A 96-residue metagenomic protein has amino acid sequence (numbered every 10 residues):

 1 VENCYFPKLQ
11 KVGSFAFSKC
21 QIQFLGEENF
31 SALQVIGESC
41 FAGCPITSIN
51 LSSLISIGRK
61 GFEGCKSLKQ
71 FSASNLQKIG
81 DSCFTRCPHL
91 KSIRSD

Functional and structural regions predicted by a protein language model:
V1-K11, Q21-V35, C44-S56, K66-K78 (+1 more regions): Structural signature of tandem-repeat unit edges
G13-A16, G37-C40, G58-G61, G80-C83: Consensus positions within tandem repeat domains that build extended binding/scaffold surfaces
